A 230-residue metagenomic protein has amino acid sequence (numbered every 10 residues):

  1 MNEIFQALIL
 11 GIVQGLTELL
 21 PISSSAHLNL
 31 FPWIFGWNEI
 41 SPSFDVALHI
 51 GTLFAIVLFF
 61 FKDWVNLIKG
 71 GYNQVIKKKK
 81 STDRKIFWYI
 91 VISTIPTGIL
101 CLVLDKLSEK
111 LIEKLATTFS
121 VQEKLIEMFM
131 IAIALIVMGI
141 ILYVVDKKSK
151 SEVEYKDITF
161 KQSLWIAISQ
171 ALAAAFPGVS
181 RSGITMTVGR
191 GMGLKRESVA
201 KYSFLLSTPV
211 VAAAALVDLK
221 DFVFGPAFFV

Functional and structural regions predicted by a protein language model:
M1-V230: Multi-pass membrane proteins that catalyze or facilitate reactions on polyprenyl-/lipid-phosphate substrates and their
